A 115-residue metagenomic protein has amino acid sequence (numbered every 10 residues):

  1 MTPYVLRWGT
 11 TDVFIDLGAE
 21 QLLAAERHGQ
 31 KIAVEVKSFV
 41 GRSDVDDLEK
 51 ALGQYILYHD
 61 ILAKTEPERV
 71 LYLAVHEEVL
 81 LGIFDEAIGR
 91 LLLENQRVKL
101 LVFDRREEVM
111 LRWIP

Functional and structural regions predicted by a protein language model:
M1-A33, V40, D47, L111-P115: Active-site metal-binding core of divalent-cation-utilizing nuclease and nuclease-like domains
L6, V40, E78, K99 (+1 more regions): Residue-level detector of flexible, active-site-proximal loop/helix-junction positions within diverse enzyme catalytic
L17, V34, L71, L100-V102: Generic structural hydrophobic/aromatic packing signal, biased to beta-strands
Q30-I32, V36-L57, I61-L62: Mg2+/Mn2+-dependent nuclease catalytic core
S43-D44, L81-F84, V109-R112: Switch/connector loops and helix/strand junctions flanking conserved nucleotide-binding motifs in nucleotide-processing
L48-E49, E86-G89, P115: Short, glycine/charged-enriched secondary-structure capping and boundary segments
D60-Q96, F103-R105: Nucleic-acid nuclease catalytic cores
K99-P115: Charged phosphate-binding loop/patch that engages nucleotide di/tri-phosphates or the phosphate backbone of nucleic
